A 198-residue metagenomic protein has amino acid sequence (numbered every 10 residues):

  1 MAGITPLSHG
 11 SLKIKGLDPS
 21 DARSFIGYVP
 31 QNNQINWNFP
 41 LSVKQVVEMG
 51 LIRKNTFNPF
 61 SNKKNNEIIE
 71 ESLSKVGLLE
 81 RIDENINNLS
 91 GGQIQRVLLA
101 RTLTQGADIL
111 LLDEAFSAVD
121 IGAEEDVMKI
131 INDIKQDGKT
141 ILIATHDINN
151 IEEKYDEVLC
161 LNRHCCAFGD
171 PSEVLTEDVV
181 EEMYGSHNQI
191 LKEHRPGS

Functional and structural regions predicted by a protein language model:
G10-A22: Conserved ABC transporter NBD signature motif
E48, N62-R81: Conserved ABC ATPase "signature" region
N85-L89, Q93: Conserved ABC ATPase signature
L110-E114: Catalytic Walker B motif of ABC-type/P-loop ATPase nucleotide-binding domains
T145-H146: H-loop/switch region of ABC-family ATPase nucleotide-binding domains
E157-P171: H-loop (His-switch) and adjacent beta-strand-loop-beta switch element of ABC-type ATPase nucleotide-binding domains
T176-S198: ABC ATPase nucleotide-binding domains
